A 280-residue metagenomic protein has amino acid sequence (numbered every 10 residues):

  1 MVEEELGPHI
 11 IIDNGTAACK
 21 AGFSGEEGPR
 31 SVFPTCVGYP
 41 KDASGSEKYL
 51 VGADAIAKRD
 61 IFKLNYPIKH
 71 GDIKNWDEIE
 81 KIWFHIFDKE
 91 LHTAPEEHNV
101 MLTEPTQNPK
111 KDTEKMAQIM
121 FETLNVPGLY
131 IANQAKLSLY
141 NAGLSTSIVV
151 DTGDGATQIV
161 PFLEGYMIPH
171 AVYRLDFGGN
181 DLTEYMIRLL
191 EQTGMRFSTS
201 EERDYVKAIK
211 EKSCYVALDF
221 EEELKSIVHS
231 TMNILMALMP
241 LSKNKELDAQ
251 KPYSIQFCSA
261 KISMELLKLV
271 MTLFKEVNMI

Functional and structural regions predicted by a protein language model:
M1-E5, H9, D112-E114, E122 (+5 more regions): Conserved phosphate-binding catalytic cores of ATP/NTP-utilizing and phosphoryl-transfer enzymes
E3, P8-I119, G128-Y130, Q158 (+3 more regions): Conserved phosphate-binding loops in N-terminal lobes of ATP-dependent enzymes of the actin/Hsp70/sugar-kinase
G7, G22-E26, P34, E114-M116 (+6 more regions): Short coil/turn segments at secondary-structure boundaries
I12-A18, A142-L144, V149-T157, F162-Y166 (+2 more regions): A short acidic Gly-Thr/Ser loop motif
G22, C36, I82-I86, N99 (+9 more regions): Alpha-helical recognition domains of nuclear gene-regulatory proteins
I82-E90, D248, P252-I280: Phosphate/ATP-binding catalytic cores across multiple sugar-kinase/actin-like superfamilies, primarily ASKHA
T93-A94, H98, I131, F197-S200 (+2 more regions): Short, flexible/disordered secondary-structure transition segments
L163-A260: Phosphate-binding glycine-rich/basic clefts of nucleotide- and phosphate-handling proteins, predominantly
